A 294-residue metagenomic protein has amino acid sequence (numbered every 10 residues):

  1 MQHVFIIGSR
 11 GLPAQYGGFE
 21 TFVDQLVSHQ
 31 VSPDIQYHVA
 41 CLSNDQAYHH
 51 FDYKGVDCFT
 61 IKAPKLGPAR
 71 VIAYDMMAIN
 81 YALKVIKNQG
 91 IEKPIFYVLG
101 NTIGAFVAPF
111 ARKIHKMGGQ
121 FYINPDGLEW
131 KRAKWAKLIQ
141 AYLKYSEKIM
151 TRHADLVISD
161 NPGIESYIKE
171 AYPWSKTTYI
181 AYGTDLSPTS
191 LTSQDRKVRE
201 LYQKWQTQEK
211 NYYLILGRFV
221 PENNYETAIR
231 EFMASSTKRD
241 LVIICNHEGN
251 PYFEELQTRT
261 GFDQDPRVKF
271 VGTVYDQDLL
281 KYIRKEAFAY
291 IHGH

Functional and structural regions predicted by a protein language model:
M1-N44, Q89-E92, M233: N-terminal subdomain of nucleotide-sugar transferases
F5, L201-N223, I229-S236, L241-I243: Conserved donor-binding/catalytic core segment of Leloir-type glycosyltransferases
L42-D45, T184-D185, L216, R239-Q257 (+1 more regions): Glycosyltransferase donor-sugar binding loop
I72-L83, K93-D126: An aromatic- and histidine-rich active-site surface loop
I139-V157: Membrane-proximal helix-turn-helix segments that form the acceptor-binding/catalytic region of lipid-linked
G163, G183: Carbohydrate-associated surface elements
S190-Q206: A short helix/loop element that forms part of the nucleotide-sugar donor recognition site in Leloir-type
Y282-H294: Acidic donor-binding loop of glycosyltransferase active sites
